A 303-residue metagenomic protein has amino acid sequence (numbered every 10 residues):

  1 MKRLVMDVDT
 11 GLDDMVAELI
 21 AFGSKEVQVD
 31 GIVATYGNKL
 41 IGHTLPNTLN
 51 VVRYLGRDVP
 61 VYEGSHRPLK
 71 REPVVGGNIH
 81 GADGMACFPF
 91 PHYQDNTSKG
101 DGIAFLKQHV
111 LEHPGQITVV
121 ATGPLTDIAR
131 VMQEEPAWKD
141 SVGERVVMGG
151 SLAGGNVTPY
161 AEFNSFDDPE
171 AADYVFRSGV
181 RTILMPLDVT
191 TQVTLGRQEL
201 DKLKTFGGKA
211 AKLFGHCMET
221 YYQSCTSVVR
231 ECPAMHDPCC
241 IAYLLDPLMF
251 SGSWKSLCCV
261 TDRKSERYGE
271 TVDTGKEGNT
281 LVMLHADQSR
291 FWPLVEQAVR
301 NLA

Functional and structural regions predicted by a protein language model:
M1-K2, I20-V29, F166-E170, I183-A303: Conformational coupling and interaction surfaces
K2-V8, L12-N50, F90-Q192, R197: Active-site histidine-anchored catalytic micro-motif
T10-L12, R67, K264: Short glycine-enriched loops at secondary-structure junctions
K39-H43, N47, K70, L152-G154 (+1 more regions): Short, mixed-charge aromatic SLiMs
L45-E112, G275-A286, R290, E296-R300: Metal-dependent C-N hydrolase catalytic cores
R53-R57, H66, L111-G115, Q133-A137 (+4 more regions): Generic secondary-structure signature for well-ordered alpha-helical cores
V61, V175, I241: A residue-level signal for conserved active-site and pocket-lining positions in enzyme catalytic cores
V74-G81, T158-E162, L200-D201: Short, surface-exposed amphipathic charged segments that create phosphate/polyanion-binding patches used for binding
